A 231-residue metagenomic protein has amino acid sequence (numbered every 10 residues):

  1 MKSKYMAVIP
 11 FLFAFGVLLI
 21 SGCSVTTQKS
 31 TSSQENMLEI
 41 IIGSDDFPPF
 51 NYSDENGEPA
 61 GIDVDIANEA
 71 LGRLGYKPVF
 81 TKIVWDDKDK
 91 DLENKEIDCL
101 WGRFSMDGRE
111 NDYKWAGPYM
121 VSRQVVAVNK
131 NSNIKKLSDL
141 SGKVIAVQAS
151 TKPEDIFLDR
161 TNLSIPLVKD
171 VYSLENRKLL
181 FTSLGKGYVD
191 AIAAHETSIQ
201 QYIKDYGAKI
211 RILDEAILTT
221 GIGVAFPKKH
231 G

Functional and structural regions predicted by a protein language model:
L19-G22: C-terminal motif of bacterial Sec signal peptides marking the signal peptidase cleavage site
S24-T26: Bacterial signal peptide processing site
T31-F104, N111, S173: Extracytoplasmic small-molecule ligand-binding "clamshell" domains of the periplasmic binding protein/Venus flytrap
S33, G117, V128-I145: Flexible hinge/capping segments at coil-to-helix
L38-D46, A60, L137-E154: Short loop->beta-strand "edge-of-pocket" segments that line small-molecule binding or catalytic clefts across diverse
S44-D46, M120-V128, E196, Q200 (+1 more regions): Periplasmic-binding protein-like
Y52-E55, A67-Y76, P153-L174, I203-G207: Ligand-binding cleft/hinge of the Venus flytrap
D87-K90, G102-D112, I156-D159, S183-L218: A ligand-binding cleft/hinge motif common to bilobed small-molecule-binding domains
